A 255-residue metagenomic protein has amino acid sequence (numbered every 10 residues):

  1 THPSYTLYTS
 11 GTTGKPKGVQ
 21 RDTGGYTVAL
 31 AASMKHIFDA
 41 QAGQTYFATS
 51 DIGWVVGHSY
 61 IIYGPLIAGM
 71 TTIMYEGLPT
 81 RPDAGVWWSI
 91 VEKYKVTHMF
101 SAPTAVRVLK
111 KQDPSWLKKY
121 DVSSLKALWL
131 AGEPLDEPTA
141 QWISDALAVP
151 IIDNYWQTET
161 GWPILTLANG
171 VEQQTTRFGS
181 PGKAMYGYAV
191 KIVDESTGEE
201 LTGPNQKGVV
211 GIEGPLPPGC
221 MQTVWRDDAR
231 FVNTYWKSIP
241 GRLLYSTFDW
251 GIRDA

Functional and structural regions predicted by a protein language model:
T1-Y8, K15, G25, L30 (+2 more regions): Conserved pre-ATP/AMP-binding loop-to-beta segment of ANL
S4, G25, F38-E76: Conserved AMP-binding loop of ANL adenylate-forming enzymes
T9, I192-V193, I252: Hydrophobic beta-strand positions
R21, A48-T49, M74-E76, L130-A131 (+3 more regions): Thr-Gly-centered strand-to-loop micro-motif
Y26-T27, G182, F231: Adenylate-forming
K35-H36, V56-A68, W87, A140 (+2 more regions): Hydrophobic alpha-helical segments in the ANL/AMP-binding
A42-G43, A68, G77-Q206, E213-G219 (+1 more regions): Conserved adenylate-forming
G211-A255: Conserved ATP-binding/catalytic segment of the ANL
